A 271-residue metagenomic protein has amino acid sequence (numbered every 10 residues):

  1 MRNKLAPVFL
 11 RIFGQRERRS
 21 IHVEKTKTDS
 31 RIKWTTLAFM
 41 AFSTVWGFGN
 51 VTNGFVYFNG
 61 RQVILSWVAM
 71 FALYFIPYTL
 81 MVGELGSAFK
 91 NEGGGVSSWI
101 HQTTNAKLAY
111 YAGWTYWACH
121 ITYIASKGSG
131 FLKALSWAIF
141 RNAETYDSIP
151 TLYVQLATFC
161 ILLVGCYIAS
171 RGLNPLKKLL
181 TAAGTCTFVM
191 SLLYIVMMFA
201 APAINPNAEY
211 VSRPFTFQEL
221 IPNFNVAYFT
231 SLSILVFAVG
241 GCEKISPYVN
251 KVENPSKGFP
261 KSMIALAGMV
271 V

Functional and structural regions predicted by a protein language model:
M1-V68, F75-G83, N91: Membrane-interface "cap" regions at the ends of multi-pass membrane proteins
V23, I64-L65, A143-Y153, T181-V271: Helix-loop-helix junctions that connect adjacent transmembrane segments in multi-pass membrane transporters
D29-A41, I64-L65, N105-C119, A157-T158 (+1 more regions): Select transmembrane alpha-helical segments in multipass membrane proteins
W34-A41, A69, I139-L173, F188-V196: Transmembrane alpha-helical segments of multi-pass small-molecule transport proteins
T44, A72, W114-W117, I121-F131 (+5 more regions): Hydrophobic alpha-helical transmembrane segments of multipass integral membrane proteins
N59-R61, F89-G94, Q102-L108, N250-F259 (+1 more regions): Juxtamembrane helix-boundary/capping and inter-helix hinge elements in multi-pass membrane proteins
I76-L162, Y167: Hydrophobic transmembrane alpha-helices that form the core helical bundles of multi-pass secondary transporters
S87, Y111, C160-C186, Y248-K251: Membrane-water interface regions at transmembrane-helix termini and the short interhelical loops of multi-pass membrane
